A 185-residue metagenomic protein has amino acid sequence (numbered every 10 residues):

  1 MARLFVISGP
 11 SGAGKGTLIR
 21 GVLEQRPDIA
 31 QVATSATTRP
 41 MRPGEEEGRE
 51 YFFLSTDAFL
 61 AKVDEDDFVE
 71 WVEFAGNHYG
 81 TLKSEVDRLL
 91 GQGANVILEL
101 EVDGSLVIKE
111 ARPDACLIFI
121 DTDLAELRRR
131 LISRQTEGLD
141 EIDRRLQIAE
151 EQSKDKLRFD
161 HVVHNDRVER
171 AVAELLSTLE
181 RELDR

Functional and structural regions predicted by a protein language model:
F5, D114, R129, S133-E137 (+1 more regions): NTP-dependent small-molecule kinase module
S8-P10: P-loop (Walker A) phosphate-binding loop of NTP-binding proteins
A13: ATP-binding Walker
G16: Walker A/P-loop
I19-R20: The feature captures the helix immediately C-terminal to the Walker
D28-M41: Short beta-strand-centered segment that lines the nucleotide-binding/catalytic pocket of NTP-utilizing
G44-T56, A61: Conserved P-loop
D57-D67, T81-T136, L179: ATP-dependent NMP and nucleoside kinases share a basic, alpha-helical "lid"
